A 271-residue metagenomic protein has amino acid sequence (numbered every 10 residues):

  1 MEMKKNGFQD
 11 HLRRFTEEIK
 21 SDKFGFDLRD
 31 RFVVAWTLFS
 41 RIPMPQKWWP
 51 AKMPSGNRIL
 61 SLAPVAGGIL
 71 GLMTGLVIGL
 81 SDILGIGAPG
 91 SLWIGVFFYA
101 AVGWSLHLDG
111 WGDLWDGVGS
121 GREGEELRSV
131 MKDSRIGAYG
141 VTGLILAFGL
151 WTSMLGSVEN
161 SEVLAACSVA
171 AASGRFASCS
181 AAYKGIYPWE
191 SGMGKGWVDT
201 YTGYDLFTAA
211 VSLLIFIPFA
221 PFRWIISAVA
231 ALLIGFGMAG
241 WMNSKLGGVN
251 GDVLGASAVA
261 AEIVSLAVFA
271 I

Functional and structural regions predicted by a protein language model:
E2-F98: Topogenic membrane-insertion module of multi-pass membrane proteins
K47-W49, V102-L106, E126, C179-W189 (+1 more regions): C-terminal ends of transmembrane helices
S55-T74, G117-E162, A166-C167, G203-I217 (+2 more regions): Multi-pass membrane catalytic core of lipid/isoprenoid biosynthesis enzymes
L60-W115, L164-V169, R223-S244: Membrane-embedded alpha-helical segments that form the functional core of polytopic membrane enzymes, especially those
L76-L80, V96-A101, G149-M154, S180 (+3 more regions): Alpha-helical transmembrane segments of multipass membrane proteins
G95, A171-C179: Small-residue-enriched core segments of transmembrane alpha-helices in multipass membrane transport and channel
F98-I136, M242-A261: Acidic (Asp/Glu-rich) catalytic motifs at the cytosolic membrane interface
F176-A210, L246-V249: Solvent-exposed interhelical
